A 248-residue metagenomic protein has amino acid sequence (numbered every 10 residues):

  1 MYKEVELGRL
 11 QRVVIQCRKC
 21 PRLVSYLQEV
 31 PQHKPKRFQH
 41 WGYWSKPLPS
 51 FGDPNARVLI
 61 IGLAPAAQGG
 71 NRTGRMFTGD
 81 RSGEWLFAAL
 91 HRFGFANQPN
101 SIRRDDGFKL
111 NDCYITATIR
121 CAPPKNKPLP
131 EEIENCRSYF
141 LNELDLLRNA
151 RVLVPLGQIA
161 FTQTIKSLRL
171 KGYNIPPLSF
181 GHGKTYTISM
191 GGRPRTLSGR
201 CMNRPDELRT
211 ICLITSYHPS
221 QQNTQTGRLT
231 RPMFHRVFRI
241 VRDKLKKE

Functional and structural regions predicted by a protein language model:
Y2-H182, N203, C212-K246: A polyanion-binding, active-site-adjacent surface
Y186-T187: Carbohydrate transferase catalytic cores enriched for Leloir-type hexosyltransferases
G191-G192, G199: Residue-identity detector for glycine
L197-G199, R204, L208-R209: Short, low-complexity intrinsically disordered segments enriched in A/P/G/S/L with frequent Arg, especially at protein
